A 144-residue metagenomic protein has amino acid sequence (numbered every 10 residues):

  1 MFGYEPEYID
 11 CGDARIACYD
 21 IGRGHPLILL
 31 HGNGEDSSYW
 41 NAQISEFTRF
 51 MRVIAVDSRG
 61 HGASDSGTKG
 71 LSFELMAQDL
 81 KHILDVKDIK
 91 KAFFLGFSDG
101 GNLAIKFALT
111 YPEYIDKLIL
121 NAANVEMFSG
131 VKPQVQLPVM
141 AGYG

Functional and structural regions predicted by a protein language model:
M1-E7: An N-terminal hydrophobic leader/cap segment in hydrolases
Y8-D10, Q134: Residue-level detector of beta-strand face positions
D10, A14-K69: Conserved HGGG/HGGXW glycine-rich cap/lid loop of the alpha/beta-hydrolase fold
P26, F50-R52, K90-F93, Y114-K117: Structural signature of beta-strand start/N-cap positions in the alpha/beta core of ABC transporter nucleotide-binding
E35, G60, G101, V125-E126: Active-site micro-motifs of SAM-dependent methyltransferase domains
A42-S45, A55-F97: Active-site loop/oxyanion-hole signature of alpha/beta-hydrolase fold enzymes
G96, G100, A104: Gly/Ala-rich beta-loop-alpha elbow adjacent to hydrolase catalytic centers
I105, L109-T110, D116-G144: Flexible "cap/lid" loop of the alpha/beta hydrolase fold
